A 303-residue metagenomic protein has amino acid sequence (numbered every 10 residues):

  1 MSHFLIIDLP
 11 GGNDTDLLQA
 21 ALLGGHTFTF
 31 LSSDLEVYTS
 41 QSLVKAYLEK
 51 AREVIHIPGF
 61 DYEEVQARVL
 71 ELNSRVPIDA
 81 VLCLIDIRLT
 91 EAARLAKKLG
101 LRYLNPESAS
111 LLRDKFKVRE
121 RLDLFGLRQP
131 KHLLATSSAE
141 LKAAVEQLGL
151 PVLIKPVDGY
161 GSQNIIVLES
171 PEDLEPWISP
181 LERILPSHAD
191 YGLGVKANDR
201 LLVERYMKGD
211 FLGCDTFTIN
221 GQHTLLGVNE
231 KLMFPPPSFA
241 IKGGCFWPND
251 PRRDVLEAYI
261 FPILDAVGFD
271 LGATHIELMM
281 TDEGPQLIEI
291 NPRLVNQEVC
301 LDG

Functional and structural regions predicted by a protein language model:
M1-S108, A139: ATP-binding N-terminal substructure of ATP-dependent carboxylate-amine bond-forming enzymes
K98-N164, R183-Y191: A conserved helix-loop-beta module that forms one wall/lid of the active-site cleft in ATP-utilizing catalytic domains
R128-P130, P151-I154, P171-K208, P237-A240 (+1 more regions): Conserved ATP-binding module of the ATP-grasp superfamily
A135, I165-S170, F217-I219, F246: Short beta-strand-to-turn element immediately C-terminal to the catalytic PLP-Schiff-base lysine in fold type I
G161-S162, M233, N291-G303: Glycine-rich phosphate/pyrophosphate-binding beta-alpha loops
T216-N220, G227-L232, N291-P292: Short beta-strand elements
T224, Q286-E289: Protein kinase-like catalytic core scaffold
A240-D282, L287, D302: A long amphipathic alpha-helix within ATP-dependent nucleotide-binding catalytic cores
